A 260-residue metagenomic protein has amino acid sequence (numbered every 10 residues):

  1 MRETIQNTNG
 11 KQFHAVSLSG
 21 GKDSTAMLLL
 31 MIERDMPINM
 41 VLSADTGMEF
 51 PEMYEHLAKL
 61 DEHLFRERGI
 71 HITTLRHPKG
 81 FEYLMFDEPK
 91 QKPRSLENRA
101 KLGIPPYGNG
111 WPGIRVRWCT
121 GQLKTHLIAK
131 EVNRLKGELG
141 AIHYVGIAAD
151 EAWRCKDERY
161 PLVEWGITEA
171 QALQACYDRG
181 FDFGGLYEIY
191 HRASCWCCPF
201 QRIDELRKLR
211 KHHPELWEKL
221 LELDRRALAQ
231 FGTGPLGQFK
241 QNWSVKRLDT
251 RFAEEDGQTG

Functional and structural regions predicted by a protein language model:
M1-G260: Nucleotide-activated chemistry modules centered on ATP-dependent adenylation/adenylyltransferase
